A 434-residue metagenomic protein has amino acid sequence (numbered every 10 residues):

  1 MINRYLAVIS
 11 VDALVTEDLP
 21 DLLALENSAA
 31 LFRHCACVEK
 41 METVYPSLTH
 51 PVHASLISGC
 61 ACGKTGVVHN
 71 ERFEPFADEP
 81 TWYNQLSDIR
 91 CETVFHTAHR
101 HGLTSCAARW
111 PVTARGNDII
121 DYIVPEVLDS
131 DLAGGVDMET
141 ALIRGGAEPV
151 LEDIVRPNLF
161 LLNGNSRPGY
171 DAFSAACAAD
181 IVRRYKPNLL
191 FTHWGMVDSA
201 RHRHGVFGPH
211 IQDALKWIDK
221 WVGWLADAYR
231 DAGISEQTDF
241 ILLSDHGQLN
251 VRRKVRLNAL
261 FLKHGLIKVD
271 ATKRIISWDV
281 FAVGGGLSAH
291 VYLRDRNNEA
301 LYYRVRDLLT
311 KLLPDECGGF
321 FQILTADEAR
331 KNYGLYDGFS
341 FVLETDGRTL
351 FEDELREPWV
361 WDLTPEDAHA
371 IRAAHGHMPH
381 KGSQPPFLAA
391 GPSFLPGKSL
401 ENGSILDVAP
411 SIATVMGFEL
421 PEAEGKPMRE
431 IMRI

Functional and structural regions predicted by a protein language model:
I2, E71-S87, C91, H96 (+2 more regions): Secreted, luminal/periplasmic, and some membrane-associated catalytic domains that remodel anionic oxygen-ester
N3-E17, A30-L31, L56, A98 (+7 more regions): Beta-strand elements within well-structured catalytic alpha/beta cores of enzymes that handle phosphate/sulfate esters
R4, L25-E26, P51, I89-H96 (+6 more regions): A structural signal for well-ordered alpha-helical segments within the folded catalytic domains of diverse enzymes
A13-V15, P46-S47, C62, P111-R115 (+5 more regions): Short, solvent-exposed loop/turn segments at secondary-structure junctions
L19-S55, G59-G63, C106: Short, structured active-site-proximal loop/turn typified by the sulfatase FGly-forming signature C/S-X-P-X-R
K40, T104-R109, L189-H193, L242 (+2 more regions): A structural signal for short, well-ordered beta-strand segments and their strand-loop junctions that often border
A61-G205, V283, R304-T310, P314 (+1 more regions): His/Asp/Glu-rich, glycine-adjacent segments that coordinate divalent cations and/or stabilize oxyanion chemistry on
L266-E299, Y303, A370-P410, V415: Substrate-binding rim/cap in mid-to-C-terminal beta-strand-loop elements of soluble/periplasmic
